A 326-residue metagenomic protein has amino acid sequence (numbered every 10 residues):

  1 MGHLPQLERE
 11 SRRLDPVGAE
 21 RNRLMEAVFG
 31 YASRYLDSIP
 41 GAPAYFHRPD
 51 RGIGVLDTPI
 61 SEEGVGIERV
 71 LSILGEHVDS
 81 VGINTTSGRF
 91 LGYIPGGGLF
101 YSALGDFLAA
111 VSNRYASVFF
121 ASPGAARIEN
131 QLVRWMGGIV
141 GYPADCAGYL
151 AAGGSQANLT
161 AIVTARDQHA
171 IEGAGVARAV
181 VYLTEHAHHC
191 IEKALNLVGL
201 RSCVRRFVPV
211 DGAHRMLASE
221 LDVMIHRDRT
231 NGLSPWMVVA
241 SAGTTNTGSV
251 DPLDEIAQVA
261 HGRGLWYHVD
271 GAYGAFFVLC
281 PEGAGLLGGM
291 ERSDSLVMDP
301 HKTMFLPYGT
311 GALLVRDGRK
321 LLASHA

Functional and structural regions predicted by a protein language model:
G2-D145: N-terminal entrance/gating region of PLP-dependent enzymes' catalytic architecture
E10, C146-A147, A179, W236: Short amphipathic alpha-helical segments
P16, G41, T58, E62 (+10 more regions): Generic structural "secondary-structure junction" signal
E63, V78-V81, L104-G105, F120-P123 (+4 more regions): N-terminal start-of-chain detector that recognizes signal peptides and the immediate post-cleavage beginning
A121, A125-A126, G148-S155, L183-E185 (+1 more regions): Active-site nucleophile and cofactor-binding loops and adjacent substrate-binding regions of central metabolic enzymes
M136-V163, R206-P209: Short loop-beta-helix segment that forms the pyridoxal 5′-phosphate
A157-S324: Conserved PLP-enzyme active-site core in the AAT-like
